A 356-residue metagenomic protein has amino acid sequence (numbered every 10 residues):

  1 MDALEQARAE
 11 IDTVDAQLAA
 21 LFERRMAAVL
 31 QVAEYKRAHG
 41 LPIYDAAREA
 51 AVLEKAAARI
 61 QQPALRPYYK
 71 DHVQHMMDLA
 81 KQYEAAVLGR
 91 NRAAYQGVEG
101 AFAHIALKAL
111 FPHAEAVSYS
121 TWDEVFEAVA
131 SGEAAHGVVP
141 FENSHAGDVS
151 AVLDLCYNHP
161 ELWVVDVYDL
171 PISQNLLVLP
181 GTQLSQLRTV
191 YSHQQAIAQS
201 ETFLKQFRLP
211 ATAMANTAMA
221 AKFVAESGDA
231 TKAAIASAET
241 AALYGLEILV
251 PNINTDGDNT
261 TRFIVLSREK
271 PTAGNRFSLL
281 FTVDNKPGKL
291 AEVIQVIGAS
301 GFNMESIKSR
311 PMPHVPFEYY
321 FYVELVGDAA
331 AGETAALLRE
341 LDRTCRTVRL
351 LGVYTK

Functional and structural regions predicted by a protein language model:
M1-K356: Domain-level signature for soluble enzymes in the chorismate/prephenate branch of the shikimate pathway
